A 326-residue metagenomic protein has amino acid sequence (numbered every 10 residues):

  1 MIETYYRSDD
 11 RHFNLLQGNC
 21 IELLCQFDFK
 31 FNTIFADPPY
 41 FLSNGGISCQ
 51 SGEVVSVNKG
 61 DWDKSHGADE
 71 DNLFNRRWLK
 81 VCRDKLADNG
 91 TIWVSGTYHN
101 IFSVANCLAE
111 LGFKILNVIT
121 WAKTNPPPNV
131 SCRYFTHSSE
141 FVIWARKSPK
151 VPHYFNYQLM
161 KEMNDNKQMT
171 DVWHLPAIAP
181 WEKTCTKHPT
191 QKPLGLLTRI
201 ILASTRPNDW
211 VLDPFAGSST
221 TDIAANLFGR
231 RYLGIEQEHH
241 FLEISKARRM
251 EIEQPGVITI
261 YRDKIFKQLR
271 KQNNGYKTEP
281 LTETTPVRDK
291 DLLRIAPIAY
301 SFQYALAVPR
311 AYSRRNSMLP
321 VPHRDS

Functional and structural regions predicted by a protein language model:
M1-I244, L306-S326: Core catalytic lobe of class I
E243-S326: PRPP-dependent phosphoribosyltransferase catalytic core
